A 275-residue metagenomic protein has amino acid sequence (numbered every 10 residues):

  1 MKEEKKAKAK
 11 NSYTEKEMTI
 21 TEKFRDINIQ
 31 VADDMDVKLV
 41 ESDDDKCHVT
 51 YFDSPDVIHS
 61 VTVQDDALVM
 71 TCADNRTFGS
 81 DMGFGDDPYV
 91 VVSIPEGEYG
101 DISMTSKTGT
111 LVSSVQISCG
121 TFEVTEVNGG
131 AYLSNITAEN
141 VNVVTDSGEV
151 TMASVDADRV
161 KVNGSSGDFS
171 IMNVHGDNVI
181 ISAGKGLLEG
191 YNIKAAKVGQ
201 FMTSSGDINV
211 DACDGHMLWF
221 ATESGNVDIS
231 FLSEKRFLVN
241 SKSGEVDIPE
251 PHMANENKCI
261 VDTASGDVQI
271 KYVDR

Functional and structural regions predicted by a protein language model:
K2-A73, G83-T105, L111-T125, G130-S134 (+5 more regions): Short linear S-[DN]-x-LW-Φ motif typified by the pepsin-like aspartic protease active-site region
R76-S80: Short, charged/polar, Gly/Pro-enriched secondary-structure boundary elements
S134-N135, M152-R275: Short, surface-exposed interaction patches in beta-rich subdomains that mediate adhesion/assembly near membranes
